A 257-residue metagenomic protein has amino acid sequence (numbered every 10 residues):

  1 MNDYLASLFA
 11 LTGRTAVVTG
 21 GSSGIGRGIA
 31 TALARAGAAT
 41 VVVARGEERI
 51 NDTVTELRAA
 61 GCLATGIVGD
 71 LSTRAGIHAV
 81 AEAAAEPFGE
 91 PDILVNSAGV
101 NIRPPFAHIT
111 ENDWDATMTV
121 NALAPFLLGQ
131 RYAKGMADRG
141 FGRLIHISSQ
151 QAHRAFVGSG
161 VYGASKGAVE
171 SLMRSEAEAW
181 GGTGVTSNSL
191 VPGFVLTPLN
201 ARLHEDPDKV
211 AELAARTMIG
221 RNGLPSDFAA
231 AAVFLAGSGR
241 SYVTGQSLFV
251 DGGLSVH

Functional and structural regions predicted by a protein language model:
T15, S22-G24: Conserved glycine-rich cofactor-binding loop
E90, V95, G181, T186 (+1 more regions): Short, small/polar-rich loop/turn modules that mediate ligand/substrate recognition or access, typified
P105-F106, D113-D115, K209, L213: Substrate-binding pocket helix/loop in short-chain dehydrogenase/reductase
G129, S165, M173: Active-site helix of classical SDR
K134, E178-A179, S241: Alpha-helical segment proximal to the catalytic Tyr-Lys
F141, L224-V250, S255: C-terminal substrate-recognition "lid" of short-chain dehydrogenase/reductases
S149: Residue(s) in the substrate-gating loop at a strand-loop-helix junction that position the organic substrate next
